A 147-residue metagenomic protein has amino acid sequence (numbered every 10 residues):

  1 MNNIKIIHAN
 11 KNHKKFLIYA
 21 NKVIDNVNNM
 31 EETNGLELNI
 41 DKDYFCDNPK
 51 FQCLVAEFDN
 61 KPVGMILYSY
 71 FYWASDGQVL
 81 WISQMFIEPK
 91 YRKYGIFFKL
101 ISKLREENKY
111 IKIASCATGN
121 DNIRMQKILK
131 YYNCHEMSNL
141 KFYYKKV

Functional and structural regions predicted by a protein language model:
N3-Y19: A short beta-loop-alpha structural element at the N-terminal edge of CoA-dependent acyl/N-acetyltransferase catalytic
I18-K42: Conserved GNAT-fold acetyl-CoA-binding loop/helix
D43-V55: A short helix-loop-beta-strand connector motif used in the catalytic cores of GNAT acetyltransferases and, in some
C53-V55, K61-Y70, W81, F86: Conserved beta-strand in the GNAT
I82-R92, T118: A short, internal acetyl-CoA/4′-phosphopantetheine-binding micro-motif in the GNAT/acyltransferase core
I87, K93-E106, K127, Y131: Conserved acetyl-CoA-binding loop-helix of GNAT-fold acetyltransferases
S115-Q126: Conserved beta-strand-loop-alpha-helix junction that forms the acyl-donor binding cleft
K130-N139: Conserved acetyl-CoA-binding loop of GNAT-fold acetyltransferases
